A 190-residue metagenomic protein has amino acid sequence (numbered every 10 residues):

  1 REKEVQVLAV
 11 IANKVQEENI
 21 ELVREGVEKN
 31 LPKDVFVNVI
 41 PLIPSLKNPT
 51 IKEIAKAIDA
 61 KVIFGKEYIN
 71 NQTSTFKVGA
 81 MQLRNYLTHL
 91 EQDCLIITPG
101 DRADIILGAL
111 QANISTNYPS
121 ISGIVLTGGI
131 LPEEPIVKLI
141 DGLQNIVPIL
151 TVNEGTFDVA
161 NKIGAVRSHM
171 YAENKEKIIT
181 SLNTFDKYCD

Functional and structural regions predicted by a protein language model:
R1-V35, I40, D101-V166, M170-A172: Conserved catalytic-core segment of NTP-binding enzymes
I43-D101, R167-D190: Non-catalytic interface/targeting segments
